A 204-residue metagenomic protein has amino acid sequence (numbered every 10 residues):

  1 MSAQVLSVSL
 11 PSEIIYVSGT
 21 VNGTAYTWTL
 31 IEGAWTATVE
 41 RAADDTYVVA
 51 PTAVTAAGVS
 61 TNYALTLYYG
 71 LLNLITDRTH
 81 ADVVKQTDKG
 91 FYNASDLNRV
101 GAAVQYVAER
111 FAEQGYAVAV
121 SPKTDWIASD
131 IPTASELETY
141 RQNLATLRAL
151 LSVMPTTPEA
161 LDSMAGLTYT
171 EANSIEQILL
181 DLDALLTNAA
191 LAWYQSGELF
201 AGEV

Functional and structural regions predicted by a protein language model:
S2-V8: Structural beta-strand segments of beta-rich domains
L10-Y16, V21-G23: Short proline/glycine-enriched turn/loop motifs at strand-loop junctions of beta-rich domains
G23-L30: Low-complexity "stalk/linker" and mucin-like segments enriched in Ser/Thr/Pro/Ala/Gly
T27, A57-G70: Edge beta-strands of extracellular beta-sandwich domains
I31-A37: Aromatic sugar-binding surface patches on proteins that engage polysaccharides or sugar-phosphate polymers
T38-Y47: Surface-exposed, short loops/turns at beta-strand junctions within beta-sandwich domains
P51-A53: Conserved structural position at the C-terminal beta-strand of extracellular beta-sandwich adhesion modules
L71-V204: Extracellular "spike/adhesin" assembly and maturation modules and analogous cytosolic coiled-coil scaffolds
